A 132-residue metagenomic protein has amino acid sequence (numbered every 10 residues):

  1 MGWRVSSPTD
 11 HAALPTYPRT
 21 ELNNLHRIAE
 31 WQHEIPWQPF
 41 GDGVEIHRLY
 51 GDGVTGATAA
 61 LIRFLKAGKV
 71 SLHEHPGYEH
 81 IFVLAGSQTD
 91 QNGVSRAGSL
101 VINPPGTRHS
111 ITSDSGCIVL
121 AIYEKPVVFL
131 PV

Functional and structural regions predicted by a protein language model:
G2-G56: A short, N-terminal "cap"/entry segment at the start of jelly-roll beta-barrel domains of the cupin/DSBH fold
I46-R48, A59-L61, H80, L100-I102 (+1 more regions): Conserved hydrophobic/aromatic beta-strand scaffold that supports enzyme active sites
Y50, A60-I62, S71-H75, Q91-G93 (+1 more regions): Short histidine-centered beta-strand/loop micro-motifs that create catalytic or ligand/metal-coordination sites
A57-L61, C117-I118: Structural motif
L65-G68, H75-Q91, A97: Glycine- and acidic-residue-biased ligand/ion/polar-headgroup-sensing regions
K69, S99-L100, I118: Residue-level marker of beta-strand positions
T89-S113: Short acidic-glycine-tyrosine-enriched beta hairpin
P105-L130: Ligand-binding loop in jelly-roll beta-barrel domains
